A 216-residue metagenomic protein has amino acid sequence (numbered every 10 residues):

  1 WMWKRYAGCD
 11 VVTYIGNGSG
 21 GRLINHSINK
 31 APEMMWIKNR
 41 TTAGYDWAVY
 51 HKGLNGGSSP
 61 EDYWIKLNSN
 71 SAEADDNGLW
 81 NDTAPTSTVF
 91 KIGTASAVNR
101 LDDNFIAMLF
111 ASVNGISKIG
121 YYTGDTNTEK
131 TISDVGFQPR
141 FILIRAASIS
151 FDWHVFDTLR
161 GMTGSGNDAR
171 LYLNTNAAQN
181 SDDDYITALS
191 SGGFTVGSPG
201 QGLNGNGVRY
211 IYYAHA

Functional and structural regions predicted by a protein language model:
W1-A216: Surface-exposed molecular-recognition determinants
